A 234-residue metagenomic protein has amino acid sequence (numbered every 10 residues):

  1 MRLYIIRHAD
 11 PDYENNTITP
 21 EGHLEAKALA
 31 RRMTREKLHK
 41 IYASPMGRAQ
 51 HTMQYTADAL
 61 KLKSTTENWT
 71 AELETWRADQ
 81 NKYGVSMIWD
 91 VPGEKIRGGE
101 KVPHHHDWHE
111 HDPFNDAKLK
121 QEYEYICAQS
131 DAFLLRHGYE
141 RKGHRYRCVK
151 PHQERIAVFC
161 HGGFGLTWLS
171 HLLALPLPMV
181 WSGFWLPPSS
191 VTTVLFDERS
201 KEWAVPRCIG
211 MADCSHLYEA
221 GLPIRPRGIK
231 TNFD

Functional and structural regions predicted by a protein language model:
R2-N68: Active-site-proximal alpha-helix that buttresses catalytic centers in soluble enzyme cores
A9, G162, A212-C214: Active-site metal-binding loops of divalent metal-dependent hydrolases
R32, T52, Y125, Q129-F133 (+1 more regions): Amphipathic alpha-helical segments that form well-ordered structural scaffolds and often line/cohere around active
R35-K37, H137, R141, R147-Q153: Glycine-rich phosphate-binding loop signature in dinucleotide/nucleotide-binding domains
H39-P45, R145, R155-V158: Short glycine-rich phosphate-binding loop at a beta-alpha junction
M46-R48, G162-G165: Gly/Ser/Thr-rich loops at beta-strand to alpha-helix junctions that form or flank small-molecule/cofactor-binding
K61-Y139: Phosphate-handling substructures
L73-M87, V91, H144-R155, L166-D234: Acidic, low-complexity terminal tails and accessory targeting/binding regions of phosphate-metabolizing enzymes
